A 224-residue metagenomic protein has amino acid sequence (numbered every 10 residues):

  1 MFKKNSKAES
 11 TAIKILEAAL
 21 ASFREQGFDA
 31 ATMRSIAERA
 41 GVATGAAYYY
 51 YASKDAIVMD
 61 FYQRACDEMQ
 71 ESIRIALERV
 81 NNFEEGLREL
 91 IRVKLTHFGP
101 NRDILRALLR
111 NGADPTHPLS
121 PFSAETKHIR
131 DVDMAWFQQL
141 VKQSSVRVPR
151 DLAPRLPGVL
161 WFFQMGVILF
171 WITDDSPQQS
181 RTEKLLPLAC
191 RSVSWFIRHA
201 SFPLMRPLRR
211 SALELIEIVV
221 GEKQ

Functional and structural regions predicted by a protein language model:
F2-K3, K14, S22-D60, R64: Helix-turn-helix
A18-S22, H97: Short amphipathic alpha-helical elements of helix-turn-helix/winged-helix folds
Y51, R110-P115: Short helix-capping/turn signature of helix-turn-helix
D60, R74-A107, D114, S120-H128 (+1 more regions): Hydrophobic alpha-helical connector segments
R106-L109, P149-R150: Short, hydrophobic secondary-structure boundary micro-motifs
L119-S145, P154-G166, K184, C190-W195: Amphipathic alpha-helical packing segments from all-alpha helical-bundle domains
A135, K142, T173-Q224: C-terminal peripheral helix-coil segments that are non-catalytic and often amphipathic
G166-T173: Short glycine/serine- and small hydrophobic-enriched flexible loop segments
